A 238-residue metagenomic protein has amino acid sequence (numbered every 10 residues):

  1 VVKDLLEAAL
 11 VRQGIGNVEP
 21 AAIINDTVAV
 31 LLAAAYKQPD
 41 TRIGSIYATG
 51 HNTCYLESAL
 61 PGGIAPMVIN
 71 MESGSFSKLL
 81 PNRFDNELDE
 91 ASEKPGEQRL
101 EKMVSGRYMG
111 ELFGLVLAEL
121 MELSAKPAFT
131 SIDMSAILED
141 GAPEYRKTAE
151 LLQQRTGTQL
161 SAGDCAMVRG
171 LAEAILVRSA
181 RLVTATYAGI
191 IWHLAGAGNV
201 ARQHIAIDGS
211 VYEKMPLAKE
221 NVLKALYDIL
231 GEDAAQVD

Functional and structural regions predicted by a protein language model:
V1-A35, T41-I43, G63-L80, K219-N221: Glycine-rich phosphate-binding loop and adjoining helix at the ATP-binding site of ATP-dependent phosphoryl-transfer
V11, A35-Q38, I43, D85-D238: ATP-binding/phosphotransfer module of carbohydrate and carboxylate kinases, centering on a glycine-rich
I24-T27, Y47, D208-G209: Short His-Asn-centered micro-motif
A29-A33, G44-I46, H51-E57: Short beta-strand scaffold segments in enzyme catalytic cores
T41-S45, T49-H51, M67, Q203: Structural beta-strand/beta-sheet cores of well-ordered domains, especially the beta-sheet scaffolds that support
G50-H51, L60, F76, G114 (+1 more regions): Short, glycine-/Ser/Thr-/acidic-enriched flexible segments
L56, L60-M103: Acidic, glycine-rich loop-and-beta core segments that form the ion-binding/anion-interacting portion of active sites
